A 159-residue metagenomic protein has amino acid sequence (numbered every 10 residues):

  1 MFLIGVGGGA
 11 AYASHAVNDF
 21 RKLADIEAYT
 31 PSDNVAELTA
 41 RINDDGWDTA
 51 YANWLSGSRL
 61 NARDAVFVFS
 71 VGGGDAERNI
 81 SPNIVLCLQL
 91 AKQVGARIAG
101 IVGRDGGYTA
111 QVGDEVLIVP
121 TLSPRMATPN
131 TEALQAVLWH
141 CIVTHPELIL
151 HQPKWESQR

Functional and structural regions predicted by a protein language model:
M1-A65: Glycine-rich, small/polar surface segments that engage phosphate groups of diverse ligands
G5, S32, S70, G100-V102: Short beta-strand/turn micro-motifs composed of small residues that flank or help shape donor/cofactor-binding pockets
V6-A11, G73-D75, G106: Gly/Ser/Thr-rich loops at beta-strand to alpha-helix junctions that form or flank small-molecule/cofactor-binding
A16-I26, L86-Q89, E115-I118: A glycine- and small-aliphatic-rich helix-loop capping segment at beta-alpha/alpha-beta transitions that lines
A65, R97, D114-E115: Well-ordered beta-strand positions
G74-I84: Glycine/threonine-rich flexible loop motifs
Q93, V102-R159: Short alpha-helices
